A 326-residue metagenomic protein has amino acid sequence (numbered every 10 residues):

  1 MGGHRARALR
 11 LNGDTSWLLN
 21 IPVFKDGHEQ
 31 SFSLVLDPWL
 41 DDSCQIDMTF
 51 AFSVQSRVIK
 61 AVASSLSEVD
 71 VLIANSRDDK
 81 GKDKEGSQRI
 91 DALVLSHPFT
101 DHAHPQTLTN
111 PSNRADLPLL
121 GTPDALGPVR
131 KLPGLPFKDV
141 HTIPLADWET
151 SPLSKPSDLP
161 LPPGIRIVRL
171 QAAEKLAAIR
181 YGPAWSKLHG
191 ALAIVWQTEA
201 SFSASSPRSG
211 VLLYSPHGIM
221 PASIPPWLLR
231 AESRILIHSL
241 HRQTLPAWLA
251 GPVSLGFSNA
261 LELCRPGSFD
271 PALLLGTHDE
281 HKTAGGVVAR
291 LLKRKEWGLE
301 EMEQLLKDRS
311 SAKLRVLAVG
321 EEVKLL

Functional and structural regions predicted by a protein language model:
M1-D83, S87-Q88, I143-E232, V323-L326: Core dinuclear metal-dependent hydrolase active-site scaffold
R7, A92, N113-L119, V211-L212: Short active-site oxyanion
D37-L40, P98, D124, P216-I219 (+2 more regions): Active-site metal-binding loops of divalent metal-dependent hydrolases
K60-D70, I219-E321: Cap/insert and terminal regions of metallo-dependent hydrolase folds
V71-R114: Di-metal (Zn2+ and/or Mg2+/Mn2+) metal-binding site signature of metallo-dependent hydrolases with the MBL/beta-CASP
V94, L120, L212-Y214, I235-I237 (+1 more regions): Structural motif
T122-P128: Short, polar loop motifs at secondary-structure junctions
V129-V140: Helix-loop-beta element that forms the nucleotide-linked donor phosphate-binding surface in glycosyltransferases
